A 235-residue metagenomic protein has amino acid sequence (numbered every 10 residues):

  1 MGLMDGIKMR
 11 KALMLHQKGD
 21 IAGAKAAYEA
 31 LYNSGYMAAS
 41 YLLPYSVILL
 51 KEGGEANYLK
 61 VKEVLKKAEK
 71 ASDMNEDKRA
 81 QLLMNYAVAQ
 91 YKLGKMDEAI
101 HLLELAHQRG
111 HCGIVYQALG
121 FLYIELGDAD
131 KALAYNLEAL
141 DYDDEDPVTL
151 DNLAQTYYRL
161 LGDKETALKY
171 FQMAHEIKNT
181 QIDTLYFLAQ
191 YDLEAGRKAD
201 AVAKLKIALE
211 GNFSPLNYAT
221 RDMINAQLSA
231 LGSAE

Functional and structural regions predicted by a protein language model:
R10, P44, N85, A118 (+3 more regions): Canonical tetratricopeptide repeat
L13, V47, V88, F121 (+3 more regions): Residue-level recognition of tetratricopeptide repeat
H16, L50, M84, Y91 (+3 more regions): Position-specific recognition of the canonical hydrophobic site in helix A of tetratricopeptide repeat
G19, G53-A56, G94, G127 (+2 more regions): Residue-level detector of the short coil/turn that links helix A to helix B within each tetratricopeptide repeat
A24, V61, A99, A132 (+2 more regions): Single-residue signature of alpha-solenoid repeat helices
Y36, D73, D77, G110-H111 (+3 more regions): Short coil turns that delineate tetratricopeptide repeat
S40-Y41, K78, L82, V115-Y116 (+3 more regions): TPR alpha-solenoid repeat register
